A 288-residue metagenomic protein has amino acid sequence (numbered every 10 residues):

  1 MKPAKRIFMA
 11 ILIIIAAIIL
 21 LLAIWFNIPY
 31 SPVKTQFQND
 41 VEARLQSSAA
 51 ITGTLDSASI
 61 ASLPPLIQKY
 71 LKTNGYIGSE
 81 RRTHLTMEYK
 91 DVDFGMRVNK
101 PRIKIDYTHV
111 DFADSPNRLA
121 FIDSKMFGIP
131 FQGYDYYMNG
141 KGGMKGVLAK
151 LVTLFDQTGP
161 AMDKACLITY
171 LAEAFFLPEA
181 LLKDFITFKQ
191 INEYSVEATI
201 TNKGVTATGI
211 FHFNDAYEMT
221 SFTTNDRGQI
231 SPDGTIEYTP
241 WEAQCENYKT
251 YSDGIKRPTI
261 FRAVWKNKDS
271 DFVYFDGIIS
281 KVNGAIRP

Functional and structural regions predicted by a protein language model:
M1-L21: N-terminal Sec-pathway targeting helices
I18-F37: Membrane-interface motif at the C-terminal end of an N-terminal transmembrane signal
T35-T86: N-terminal leader/targeting segments and the immediate start of mature chains
Q68-K150: N-terminal mature ectodomain segment of secretory-pathway/periplasmic proteins
R82-E88, A113-F121, Q190-T199, T220-S221 (+1 more regions): Short, hydrophobic/aromatic-rich segments at coil-to-beta transitions
T108-A113, D135-Y136, D184-I191, F211-H212 (+1 more regions): Short, exposed beta-strand/loop patches in secreted or surface proteins that constitute
G143-N202: Flexible, processing/modification-adjacent segments and terminal tails in exported/periplasmic/extracellular proteins
A198-I286: Gly/Pro-enriched, hydrophobic low-complexity segments that function as extracytoplasmic propeptides/linkers
